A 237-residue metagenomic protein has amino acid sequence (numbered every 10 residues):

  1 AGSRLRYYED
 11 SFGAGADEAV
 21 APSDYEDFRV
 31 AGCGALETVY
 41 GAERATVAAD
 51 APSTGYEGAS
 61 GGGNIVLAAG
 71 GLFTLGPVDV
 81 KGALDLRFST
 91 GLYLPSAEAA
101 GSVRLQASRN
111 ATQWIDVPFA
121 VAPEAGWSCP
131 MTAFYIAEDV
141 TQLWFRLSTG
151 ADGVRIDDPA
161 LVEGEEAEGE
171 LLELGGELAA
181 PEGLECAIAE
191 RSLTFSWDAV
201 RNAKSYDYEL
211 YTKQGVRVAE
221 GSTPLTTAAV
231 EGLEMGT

Functional and structural regions predicted by a protein language model:
G2-A45, E168-L172: Extracellular carbohydrate-recognition regions
S60-R87, C129-M131: Short beta-strands within extracellular/lumenal beta-sheet-rich domains
P77-D79, F134-I136, A199, V230-M235: Short, flexible loop/turn segments at beta-strand junctions in immunoglobulin-like and fibronectin type III
G91-G101, A151-D152: Extended, low-complexity, turn-rich repeat/linker tracts enriched in Gly/Pro/Ser/Thr and Asp/Glu that occur
T112-E138: Extracellular carbohydrate recognition and processing domains and analogous Trp-centered ligand-binding platforms
S148-G164: Extracellular carbohydrate recognition
E173-N202, M235: Pro/Thr/Ser/Gly-rich low-complexity, intrinsically disordered linker/stalk tracts
D207-M235: Recognizes extended acidic, P/S/T-rich segments that occur within or adjacent to Ig-like beta-sandwich modules
